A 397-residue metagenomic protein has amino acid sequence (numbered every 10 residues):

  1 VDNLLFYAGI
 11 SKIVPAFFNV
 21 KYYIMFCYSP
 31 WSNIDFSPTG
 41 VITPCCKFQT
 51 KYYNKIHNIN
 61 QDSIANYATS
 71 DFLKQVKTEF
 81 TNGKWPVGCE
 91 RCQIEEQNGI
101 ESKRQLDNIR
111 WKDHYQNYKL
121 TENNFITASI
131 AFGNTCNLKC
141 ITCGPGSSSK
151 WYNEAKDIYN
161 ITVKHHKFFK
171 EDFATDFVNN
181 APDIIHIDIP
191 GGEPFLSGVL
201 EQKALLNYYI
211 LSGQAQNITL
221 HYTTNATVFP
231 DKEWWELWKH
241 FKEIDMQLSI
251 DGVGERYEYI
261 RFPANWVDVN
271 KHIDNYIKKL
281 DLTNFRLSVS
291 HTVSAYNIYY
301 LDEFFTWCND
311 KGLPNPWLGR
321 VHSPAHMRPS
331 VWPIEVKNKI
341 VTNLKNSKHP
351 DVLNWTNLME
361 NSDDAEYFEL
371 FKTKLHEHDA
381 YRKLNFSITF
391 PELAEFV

Functional and structural regions predicted by a protein language model:
N3-I24: Short, Lys/Arg-enriched N-terminal segments with co-localized hydrophobic residues within the first ~10-30 amino acids
Y22-K47, Y52-H165, N180-A181, D351 (+1 more regions): N-terminal pre-core extensions flanking Radical SAM catalytic domains
T39, H221, F241-Q247, V267-F396: Conserved C-terminal portion of the radical SAM core fold that forms the substrate/S-adenosylmethionine-binding
N60-Q61, A68-K74, N82, P86-C89 (+8 more regions): A structural signal for well-ordered alpha-helical scaffolds and beta->alpha junctions
A65-A68, E90, C140, G144 (+3 more regions): Non-transmembrane alpha-helical segments in soluble domains of secreted/periplasmic/extracellular proteins
F125-T135, G144-F169, P182-Q202, S212-D231 (+3 more regions): Core AdoMet radical
K170-T175, L205-N207, E233-W234: Leucine-rich repeat
F173-N179, I277-D281: Short, basic/hydrophobic alpha-helical segments
